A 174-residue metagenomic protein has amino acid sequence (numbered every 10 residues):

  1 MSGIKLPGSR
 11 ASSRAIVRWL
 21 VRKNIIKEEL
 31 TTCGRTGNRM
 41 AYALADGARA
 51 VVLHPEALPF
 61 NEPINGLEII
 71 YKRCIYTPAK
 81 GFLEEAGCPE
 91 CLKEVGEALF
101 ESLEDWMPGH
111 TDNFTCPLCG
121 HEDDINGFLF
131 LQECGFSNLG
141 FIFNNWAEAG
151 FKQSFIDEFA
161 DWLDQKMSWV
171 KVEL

Functional and structural regions predicted by a protein language model:
M1-G81: N-terminal alpha-helical interaction blocks
V21-C33, E97-A98, L163-K171: Short secondary-structure junctions
K72-I75, L83-E90, F100: N-terminal leader/targeting segments
K80-L83, H110-T111: Flanking scaffold residues of small Cys/His-coordinated metal-binding clusters
C88-C91, C116-C119: Short cysteine-rich clusters marking metal-coordination/redox-active sites
G96-A98, I125-N126: Short, non-ligating residues that shape and space the ligands of small metal-coordination modules and catalytic
E101-T115, L131-Q132: Short linker/helix segments within small regulatory modules
P117-L174: Long, charge-rich boundary regions
